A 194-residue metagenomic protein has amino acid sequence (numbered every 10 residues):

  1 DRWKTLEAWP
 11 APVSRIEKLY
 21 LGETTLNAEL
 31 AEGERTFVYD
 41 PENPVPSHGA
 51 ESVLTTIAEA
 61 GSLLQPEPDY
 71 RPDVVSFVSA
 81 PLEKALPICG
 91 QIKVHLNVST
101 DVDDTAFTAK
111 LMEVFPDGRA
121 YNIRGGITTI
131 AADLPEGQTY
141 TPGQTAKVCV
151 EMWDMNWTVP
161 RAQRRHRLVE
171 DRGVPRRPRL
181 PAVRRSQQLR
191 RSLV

Functional and structural regions predicted by a protein language model:
D1-V194: C-terminal, loop-rich substrate-recognition/catalytic regions characterized by aromatic stacking residues
